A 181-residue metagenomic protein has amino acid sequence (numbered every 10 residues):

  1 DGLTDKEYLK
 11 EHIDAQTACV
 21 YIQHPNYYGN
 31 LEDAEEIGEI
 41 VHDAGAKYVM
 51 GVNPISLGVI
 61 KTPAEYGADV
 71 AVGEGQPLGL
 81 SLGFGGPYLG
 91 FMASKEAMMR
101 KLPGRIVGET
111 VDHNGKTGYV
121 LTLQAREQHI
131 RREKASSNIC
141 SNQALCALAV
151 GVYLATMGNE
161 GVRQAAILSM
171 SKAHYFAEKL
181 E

Functional and structural regions predicted by a protein language model:
D1-V120: Conserved PLP-enzyme active-site core in the AAT-like
L78-E181: Active-site C-terminal subdomain of aminotransferase-like
